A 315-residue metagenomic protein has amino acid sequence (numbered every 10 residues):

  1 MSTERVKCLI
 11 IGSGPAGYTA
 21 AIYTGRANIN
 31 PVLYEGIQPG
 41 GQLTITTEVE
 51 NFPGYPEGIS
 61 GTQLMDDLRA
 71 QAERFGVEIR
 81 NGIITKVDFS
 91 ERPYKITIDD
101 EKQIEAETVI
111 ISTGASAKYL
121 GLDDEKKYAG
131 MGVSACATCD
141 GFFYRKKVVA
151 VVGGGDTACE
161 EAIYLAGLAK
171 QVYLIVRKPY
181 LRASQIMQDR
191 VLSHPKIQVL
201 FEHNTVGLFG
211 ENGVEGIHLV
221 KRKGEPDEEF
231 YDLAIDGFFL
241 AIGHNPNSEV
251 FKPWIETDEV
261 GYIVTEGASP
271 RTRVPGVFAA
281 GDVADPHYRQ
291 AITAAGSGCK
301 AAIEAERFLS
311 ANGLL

Functional and structural regions predicted by a protein language model:
R5-F75, C159-Q185, L192, D258: Beta1-alpha1 glycine-rich phosphate/pyrophosphate-binding loop at the start of Rossmann-like nucleotide-binding domains
R5-K7, N81, R145-K147, E202 (+1 more regions): Phosphate-coordination loops involved in phosphoryl transfer and adenosine-cofactor binding
G14-P15, Q38, A115-A117, D156-T157 (+1 more regions): Residue-level detector of alpha-helix initiation sites
A72-I98, Q103-A106, G167-G267, R307-L315: A Rossmann-like FAD-binding core segment of flavoenzymes
I79-F142: Glycine/small-residue-rich loop that forms an oxyanion/phosphate-binding "nest" at active or ligand-binding sites
S116, G121, K126-F143, I242-Y288 (+2 more regions): FAD-site-proximal beta/loop scaffold in flavoenzymes
T293-L309: An active-site-proximal "capping" alpha-helix that borders the catalytic cofactor pocket
